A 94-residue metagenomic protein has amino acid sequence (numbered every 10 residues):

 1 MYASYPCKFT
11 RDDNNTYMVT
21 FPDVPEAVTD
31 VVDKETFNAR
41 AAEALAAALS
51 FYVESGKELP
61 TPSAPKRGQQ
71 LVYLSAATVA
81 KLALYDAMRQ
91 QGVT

Functional and structural regions predicted by a protein language model:
M1-L49, V53-E54: DNA-contacting interfaces and partner/effector-binding or oligomerization modules in DNA-centric proteins
M1-Y5, A42-T94: Short, charged, surface-exposed hinge/linker loops at domain edges that act as mobile lids or interdomain connectors
